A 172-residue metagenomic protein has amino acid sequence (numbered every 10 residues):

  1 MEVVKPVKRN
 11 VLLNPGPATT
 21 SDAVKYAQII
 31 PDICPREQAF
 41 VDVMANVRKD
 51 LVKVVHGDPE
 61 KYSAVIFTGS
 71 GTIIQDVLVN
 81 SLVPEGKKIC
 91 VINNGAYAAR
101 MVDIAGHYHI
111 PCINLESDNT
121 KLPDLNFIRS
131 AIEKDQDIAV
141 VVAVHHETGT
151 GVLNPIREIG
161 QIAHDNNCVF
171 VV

Functional and structural regions predicted by a protein language model:
M1-Q38: N-terminal "arm"/small-domain region of PLP-dependent enzymes with the aminotransferase-like
L12-N14, V65-T68, V91, N114-L115 (+2 more regions): General beta-strand structural signal in soluble alpha/beta enzymes
A27-V77, A96, R100-G106: Conserved N-terminal alpha-helix of the aminotransferase class I/II PLP-enzyme fold
N80-E85, H107: Alpha-helix C-terminal capping segments
V83-A99: Conserved PLP-anchoring active-site segment centered on the Schiff-base-forming lysine
R100-P111, D118, N126-A131: Active-site-proximal loop->helix
P123-V172: Active-site phosphate-binding strand-loop segment of PLP-dependent enzymes
